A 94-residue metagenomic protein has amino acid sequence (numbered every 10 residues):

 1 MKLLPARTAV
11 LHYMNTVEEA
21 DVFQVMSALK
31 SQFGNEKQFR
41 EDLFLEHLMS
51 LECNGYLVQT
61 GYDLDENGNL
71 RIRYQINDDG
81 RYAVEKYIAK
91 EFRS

Functional and structural regions predicted by a protein language model:
M1-E19, S94: Short alpha-helical segments that sit at the start of domains
A20-S31: Short acidic, hydrophobic short linear motifs in intrinsically disordered regions
S31-L45: Short, positively charged loop/turn segments that connect secondary-structure elements
L45-E52: Short, hydrophobic-biased segments on the C-terminal half of alpha helices that form "recognition helices"
E52-D63: A short, conserved structural fragment
G61-I72: Short, Lys/Arg-rich nucleic-acid/phosphate-binding segment
I72-S94: Short, amphipathic alpha-helical interaction segments positioned at domain boundaries
